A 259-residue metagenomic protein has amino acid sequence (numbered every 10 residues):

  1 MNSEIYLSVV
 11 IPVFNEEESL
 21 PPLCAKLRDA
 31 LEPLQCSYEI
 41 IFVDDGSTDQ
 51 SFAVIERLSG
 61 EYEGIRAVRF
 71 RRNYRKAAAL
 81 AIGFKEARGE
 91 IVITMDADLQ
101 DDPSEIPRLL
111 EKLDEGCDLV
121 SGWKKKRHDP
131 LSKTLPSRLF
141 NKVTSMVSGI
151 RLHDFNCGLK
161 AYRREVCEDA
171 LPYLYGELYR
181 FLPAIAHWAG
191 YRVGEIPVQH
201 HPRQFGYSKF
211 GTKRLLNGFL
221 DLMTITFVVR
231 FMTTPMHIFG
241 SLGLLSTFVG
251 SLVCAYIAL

Functional and structural regions predicted by a protein language model:
M1-K133, S137-R138, V143, Y162-C167 (+2 more regions): Structured catalytic core of nucleotide-sugar glycosyltransferases
R75-F84, Q100, S104-E105, K126-S251: Conserved catalytic loops of nucleotide-sugar-dependent glycosyltransferases that act on lipid-linked
A255: Aromatic- and Lys/Arg-enriched surface recognition patch
A258-L259: Membrane-interfacial hairpin junctions
